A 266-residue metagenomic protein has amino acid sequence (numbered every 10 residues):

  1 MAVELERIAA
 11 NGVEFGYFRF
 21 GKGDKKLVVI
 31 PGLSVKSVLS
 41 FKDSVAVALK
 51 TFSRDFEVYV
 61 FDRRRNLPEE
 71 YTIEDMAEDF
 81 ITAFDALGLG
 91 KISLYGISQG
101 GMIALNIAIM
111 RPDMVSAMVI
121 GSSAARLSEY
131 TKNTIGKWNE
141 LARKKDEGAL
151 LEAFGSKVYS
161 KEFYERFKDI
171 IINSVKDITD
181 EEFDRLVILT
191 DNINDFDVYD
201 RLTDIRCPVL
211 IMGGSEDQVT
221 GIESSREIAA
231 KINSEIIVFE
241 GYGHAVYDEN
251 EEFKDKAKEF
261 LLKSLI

Functional and structural regions predicted by a protein language model:
A9-L67: Conserved HGGG/HGGXW glycine-rich cap/lid loop of the alpha/beta-hydrolase fold
A46, K50, F56-S93: Active-site loop/oxyanion-hole signature of alpha/beta-hydrolase fold enzymes
G96-G100, A104: Gly/Ala-rich beta-loop-alpha elbow adjacent to hydrolase catalytic centers
I109, S116-K145: Flexible "cap/lid" loop of the alpha/beta hydrolase fold
E129-K132, G148-R201: Conserved alpha/beta-hydrolase catalytic His-Asp/Glu region
I205, I211-G213, D217: Short beta-strand/loop motif that positions the catalytic acidic residue of the alpha/beta-hydrolase fold
Q218-S224: Conserved alpha/beta-hydrolase "acid-adjacent" motif
Y242-K254: Catalytic histidine-centered segment of alpha/beta-hydrolase-like enzymes
